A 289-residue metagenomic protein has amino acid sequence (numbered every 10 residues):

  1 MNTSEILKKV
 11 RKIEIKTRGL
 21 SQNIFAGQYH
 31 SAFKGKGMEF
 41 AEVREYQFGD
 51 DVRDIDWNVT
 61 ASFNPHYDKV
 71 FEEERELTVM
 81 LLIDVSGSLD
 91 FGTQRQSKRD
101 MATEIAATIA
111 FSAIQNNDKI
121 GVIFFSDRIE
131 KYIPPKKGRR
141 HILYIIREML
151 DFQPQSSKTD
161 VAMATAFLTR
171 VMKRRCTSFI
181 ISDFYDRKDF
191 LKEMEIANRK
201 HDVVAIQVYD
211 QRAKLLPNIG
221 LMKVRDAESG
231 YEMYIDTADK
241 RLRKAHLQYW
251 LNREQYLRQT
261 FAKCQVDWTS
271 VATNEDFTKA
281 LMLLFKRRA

Functional and structural regions predicted by a protein language model:
M1-F33, E42, D51, R170-R174 (+2 more regions): Von Willebrand factor type A / integrin I
M1-K131, P135, T177-F179, R187-K188 (+2 more regions): An amphipathic, basic-hydrophobic helix/alpha-beta surface used to engage anionic, phosphate-rich ligands or surfaces
N58-V59, P154-K158, I181-S182: Short, flexible loop segments at the rims of nucleotide/cofactor-binding pockets, characterized by
I83, S182, I206: Active-site flanking residues adjacent to catalytic metal/cofactor-binding acidic residues
D100, Q155-A162, Q248-L251: Conserved phosphate-coordination/catalytic loops
T103, A107, V161-T165, E254: Short, well-ordered alpha-helical scaffold segments within catalytic/effector domains
Y132-R147, Q259, R287: Short, electropositive alpha-helical surface patch
H141-C176, K188-F190, D210: Von Willebrand factor
